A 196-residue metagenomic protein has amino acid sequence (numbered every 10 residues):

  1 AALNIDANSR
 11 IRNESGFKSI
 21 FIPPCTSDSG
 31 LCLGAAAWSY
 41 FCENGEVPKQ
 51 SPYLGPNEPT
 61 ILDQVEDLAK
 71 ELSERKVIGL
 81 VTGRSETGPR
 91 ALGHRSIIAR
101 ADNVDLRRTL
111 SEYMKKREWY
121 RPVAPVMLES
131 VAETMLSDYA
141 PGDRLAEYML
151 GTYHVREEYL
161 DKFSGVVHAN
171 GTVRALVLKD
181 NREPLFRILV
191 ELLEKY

Functional and structural regions predicted by a protein language model:
A2-Y196: Flexible beta->alpha loop and helix N-cap segments adjacent to enzyme active/binding sites
